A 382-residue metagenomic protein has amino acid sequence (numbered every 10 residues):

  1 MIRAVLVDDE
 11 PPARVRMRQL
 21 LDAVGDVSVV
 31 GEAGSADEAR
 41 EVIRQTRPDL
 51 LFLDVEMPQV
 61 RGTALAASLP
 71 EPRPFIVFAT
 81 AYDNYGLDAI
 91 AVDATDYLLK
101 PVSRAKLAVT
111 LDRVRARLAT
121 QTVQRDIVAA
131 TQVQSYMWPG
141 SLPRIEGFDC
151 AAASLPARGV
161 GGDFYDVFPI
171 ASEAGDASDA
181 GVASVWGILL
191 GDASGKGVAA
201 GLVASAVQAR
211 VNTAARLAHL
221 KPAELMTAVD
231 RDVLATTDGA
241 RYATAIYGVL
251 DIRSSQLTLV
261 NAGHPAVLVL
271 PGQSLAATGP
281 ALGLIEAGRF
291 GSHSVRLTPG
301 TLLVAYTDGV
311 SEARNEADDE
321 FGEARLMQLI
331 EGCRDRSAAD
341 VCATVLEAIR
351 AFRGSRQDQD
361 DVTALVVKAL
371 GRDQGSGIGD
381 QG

Functional and structural regions predicted by a protein language model:
M1-R3, G382: Non-catalytic signal-transmission and effector/linker regions of two-component phosphorelay proteins
I2, E10-G31: Two-component/phosphorelay signaling modules centered on CheY-like receiver
I2, P74, V362: Switch/coupling loops of ABC transporter nucleotide-binding domains
R18, V24, E32-L50: Acidic, metal-coordinating helix/loop segments flanking the phosphotransfer/catalytic sites of two-component signaling
R40-L118: CheY-like receiver
Q121-V304, G354-D373: … and, occasionally, acidic/histidine-rich disordered N-termini of signaling adaptors
I246, R296-A305, S311-D373, G382: C-terminal catalytic subdomain
